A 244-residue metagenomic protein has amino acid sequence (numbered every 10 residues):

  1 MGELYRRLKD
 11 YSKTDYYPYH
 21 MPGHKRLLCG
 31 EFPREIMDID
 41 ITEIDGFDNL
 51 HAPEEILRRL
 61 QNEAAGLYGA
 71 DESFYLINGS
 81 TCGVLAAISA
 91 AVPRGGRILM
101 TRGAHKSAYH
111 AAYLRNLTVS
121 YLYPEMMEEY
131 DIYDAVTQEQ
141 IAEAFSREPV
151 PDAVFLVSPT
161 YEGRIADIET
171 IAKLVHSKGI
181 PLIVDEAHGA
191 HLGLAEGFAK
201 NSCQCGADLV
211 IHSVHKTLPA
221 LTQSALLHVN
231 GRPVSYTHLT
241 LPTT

Functional and structural regions predicted by a protein language model:
M1-E55: N-terminal "arm"/small-domain region of PLP-dependent enzymes with the aminotransferase-like
I36-S80, G103: Conserved N-terminal alpha-helix of the aminotransferase class I/II PLP-enzyme fold
E72-R97, A111: Conserved beta-loop-alpha segment that forms the PLP phosphate-binding cup at the N-terminus of a helix
G95-L156: PLP-dependent aminotransferase-like
G96, K178-I180, A207: A short helix->loop->beta-strand "cap" motif at the edges of active sites that frequently abuts
Y130-G193: Active-site phosphate-binding strand-loop segment of PLP-dependent enzymes
N201-Y236: Active-site PLP attachment segment
T237-T243: Conserved small/polar residues in nucleotide/adenosyl-binding loops
